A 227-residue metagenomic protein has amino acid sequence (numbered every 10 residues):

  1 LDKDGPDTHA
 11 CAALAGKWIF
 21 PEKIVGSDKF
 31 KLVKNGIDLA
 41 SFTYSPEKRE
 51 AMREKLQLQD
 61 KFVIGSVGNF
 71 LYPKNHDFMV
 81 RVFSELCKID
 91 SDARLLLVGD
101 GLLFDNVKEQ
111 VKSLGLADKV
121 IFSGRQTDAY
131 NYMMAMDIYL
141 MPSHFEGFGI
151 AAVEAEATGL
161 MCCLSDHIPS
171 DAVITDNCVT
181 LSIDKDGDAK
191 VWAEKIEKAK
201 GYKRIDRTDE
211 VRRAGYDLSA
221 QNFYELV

Functional and structural regions predicted by a protein language model:
D4-L32, I37-S41: A short, active-site helix/loop in glycosyltransferases that binds the activated sugar's phosphate group
T43-L58: A short helix/loop element that forms part of the nucleotide-sugar donor recognition site in Leloir-type
F62, S66-E85, L102-D105: A conserved mid-protein helix/loop that constitutes part of the nucleotide-sugar donor-binding site
K108-G124: Nucleotide-activated donor-binding/catalytic signature segment of Leloir-type glycosyltransferases, i.e., the conserved
R125, H144: Aromatic "clamp/platform" in nucleotide-sugar-dependent glycosyltransferases that forms part of the donor/acceptor
M161-S165, S170: Short hydrophobic beta-strand element within catalytic cores of glycosyltransferases and related nucleotide-activated
D171-G201: Change "using UDP/GDP/dTDP sugars" to "using nucleotide sugars
K203-V227: A charged, aromatic-enriched C-terminal amphipathic alpha-helix characteristic of glycosyltransferases across folds
